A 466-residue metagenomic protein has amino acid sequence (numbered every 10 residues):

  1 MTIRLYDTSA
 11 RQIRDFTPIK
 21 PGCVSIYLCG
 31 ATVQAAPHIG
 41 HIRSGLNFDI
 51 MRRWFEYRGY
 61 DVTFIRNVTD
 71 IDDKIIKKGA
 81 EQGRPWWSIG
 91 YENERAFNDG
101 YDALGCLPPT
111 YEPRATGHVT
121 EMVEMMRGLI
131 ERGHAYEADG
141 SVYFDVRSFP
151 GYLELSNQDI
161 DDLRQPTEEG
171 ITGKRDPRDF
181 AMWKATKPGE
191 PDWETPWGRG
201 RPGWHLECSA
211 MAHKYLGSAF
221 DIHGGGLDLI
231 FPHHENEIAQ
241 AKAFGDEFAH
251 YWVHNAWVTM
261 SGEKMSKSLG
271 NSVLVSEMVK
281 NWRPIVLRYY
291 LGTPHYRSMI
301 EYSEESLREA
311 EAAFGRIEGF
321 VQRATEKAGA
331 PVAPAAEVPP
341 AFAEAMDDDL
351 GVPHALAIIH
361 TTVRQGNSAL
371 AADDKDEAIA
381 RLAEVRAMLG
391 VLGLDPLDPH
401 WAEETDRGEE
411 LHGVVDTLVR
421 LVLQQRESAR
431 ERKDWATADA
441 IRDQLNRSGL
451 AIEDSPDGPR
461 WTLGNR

Functional and structural regions predicted by a protein language model:
M1-Q34, D49, D99, T120-T325: Alpha-helical recognition segments enriched in aromatics with Gly/Pro capping that present substrate-recognition
A10-I13, I19-L107, G458-W461: N-terminal, positively charged nucleic-acid-binding surface of large information/translation enzymes
Y60, H134, L450: Short phosphate-binding/catalytic loops that engage adenosine nucleotides
V68-D73, E94-F97, L107-M122, G140-F149: Short, glycine/charge-rich beta-strand/loop segments that flank catalytic centers and engage negatively charged groups
G79-W86, T110-T116, G226-L227: The substrate-binding groove and active-site-proximal loops of carbohydrate-active enzymes, especially glycoside
K264-M265, N271-R466: Structural preference for alpha-helix termini/caps and helix-kink/transition segments
